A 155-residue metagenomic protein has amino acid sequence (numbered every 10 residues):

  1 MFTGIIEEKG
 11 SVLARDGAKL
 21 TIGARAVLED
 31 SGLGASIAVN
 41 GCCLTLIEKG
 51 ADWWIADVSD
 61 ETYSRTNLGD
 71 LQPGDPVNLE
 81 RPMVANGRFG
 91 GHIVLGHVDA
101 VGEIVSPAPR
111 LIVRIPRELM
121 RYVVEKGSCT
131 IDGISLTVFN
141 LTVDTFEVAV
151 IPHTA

Functional and structural regions predicted by a protein language model:
M1-A155: Conserved loop->alpha-helix
